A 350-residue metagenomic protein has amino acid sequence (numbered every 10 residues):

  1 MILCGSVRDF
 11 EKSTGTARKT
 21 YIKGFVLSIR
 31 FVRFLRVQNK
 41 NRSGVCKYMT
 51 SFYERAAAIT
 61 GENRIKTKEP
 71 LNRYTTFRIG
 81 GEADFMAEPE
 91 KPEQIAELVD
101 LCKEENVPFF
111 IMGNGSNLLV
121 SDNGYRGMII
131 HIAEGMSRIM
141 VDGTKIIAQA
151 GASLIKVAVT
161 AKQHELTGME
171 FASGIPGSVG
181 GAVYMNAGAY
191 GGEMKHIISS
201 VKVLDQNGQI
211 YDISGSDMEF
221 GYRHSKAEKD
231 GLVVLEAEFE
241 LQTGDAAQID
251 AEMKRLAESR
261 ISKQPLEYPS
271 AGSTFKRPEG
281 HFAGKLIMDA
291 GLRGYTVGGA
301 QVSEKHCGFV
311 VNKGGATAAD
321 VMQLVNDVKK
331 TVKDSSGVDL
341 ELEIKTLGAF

Functional and structural regions predicted by a protein language model:
K12-S13, K19-T20, N39-N41: Polybasic, lysine-rich low-complexity intrinsically disordered segments
S28-I29, R33-V45: Short, positively charged and aromatic/hydrophobic N-terminal segments
T50-V179: Anion-binding (especially nucleotide phosphate/pyrophosphate-binding) glycine-rich loop and adjoining beta-alpha core
K66-T67, L118, L204-F350: Phosphate/pyrophosphate- and phosphate-bearing ligand-binding catalytic cores of soluble enzymes
G80-G81, A87-P92, L119-S137, Y184-G215 (+1 more regions): Structural signature of FAD isoalloxazine-binding scaffolds in flavoprotein oxidoreductases
N117-L118, A158-A161, M169-S173, N186-E193 (+3 more regions): A generic local secondary-structure boundary/capping motif
